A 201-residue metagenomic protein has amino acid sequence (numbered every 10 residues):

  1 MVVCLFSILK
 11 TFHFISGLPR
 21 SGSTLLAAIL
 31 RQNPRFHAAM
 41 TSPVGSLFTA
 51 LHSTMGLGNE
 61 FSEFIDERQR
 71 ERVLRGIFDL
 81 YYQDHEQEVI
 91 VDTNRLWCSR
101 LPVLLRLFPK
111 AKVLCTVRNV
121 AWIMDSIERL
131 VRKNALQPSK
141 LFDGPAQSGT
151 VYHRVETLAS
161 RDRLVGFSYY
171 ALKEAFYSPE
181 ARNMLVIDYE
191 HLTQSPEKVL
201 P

Functional and structural regions predicted by a protein language model:
M1-F78, D84: PAPS-dependent sulfotransferase catalytic core
I15-G17, I90-T93, C115-V117, V186-D188: Short beta-strand segments
G17-P19, R95-L96, V120, H191-T193: Short, flexible loop/turn elements at secondary-structure junctions
G22-F36, L104-F108, E128, V186-P201: PAPS/PAP-binding and catalytic site of the sulfotransferase fold
A27, S46-F48, C98-R100, A121-S126 (+1 more regions): Short catalytic/ligand-binding loop motif for oxyanion handling, primarily in non-cytosolic enzymes, centered on
E67-D84, D125-V199: PAPS-dependent sulfotransferase catalytic domain
I77-V103: Glycine-rich phosphate-binding loop used to anchor ATP phosphates in small-molecule kinases, encompassing both
T93-L96, L104-L130: Conserved phosphate-donor/acceptor-positioning beta-strand/loop module used by diverse small-molecule
